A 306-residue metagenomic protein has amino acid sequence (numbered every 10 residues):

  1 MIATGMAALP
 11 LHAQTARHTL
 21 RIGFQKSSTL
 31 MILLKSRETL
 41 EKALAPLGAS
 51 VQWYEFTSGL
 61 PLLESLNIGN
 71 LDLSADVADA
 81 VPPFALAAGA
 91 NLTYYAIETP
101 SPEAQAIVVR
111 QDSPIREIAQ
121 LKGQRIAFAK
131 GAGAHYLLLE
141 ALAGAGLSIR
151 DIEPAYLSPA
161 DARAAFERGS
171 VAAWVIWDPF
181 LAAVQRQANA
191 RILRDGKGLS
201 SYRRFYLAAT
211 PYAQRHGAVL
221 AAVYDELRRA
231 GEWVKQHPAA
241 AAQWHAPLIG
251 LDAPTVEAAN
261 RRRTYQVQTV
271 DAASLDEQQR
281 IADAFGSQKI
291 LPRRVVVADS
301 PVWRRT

Functional and structural regions predicted by a protein language model:
M1-Q14: N-terminal export signals
Q14-A145, A155-Y156, A172-I176, S200: Short, glycine-/small- and polar/acidic-enriched structural segments that line small-molecule recognition paths
M31, S101-I107, A190-R191, Y202-Y206 (+2 more regions): Small-molecule pocket liners
E38, K42, E64, I68 (+13 more regions): Solvent-exposed, polar/charged alpha-helical surfaces in well-ordered, non-transmembrane soluble domains, broadly
A80, P154-A155, A160-P247: Pocket-lining segment of extracytoplasmic ligand-binding domains
Q111-A119, L147-I149, P211-L220: Short helix-loop capping/hinge motifs at secondary-structure junctions, enriched in acidic/polar residues
Q214-P292: Secondary-structure end/capping motifs
F285-T306: Conserved C-terminal helix/tail region of periplasmic/extracytoplasmic solute-binding proteins
